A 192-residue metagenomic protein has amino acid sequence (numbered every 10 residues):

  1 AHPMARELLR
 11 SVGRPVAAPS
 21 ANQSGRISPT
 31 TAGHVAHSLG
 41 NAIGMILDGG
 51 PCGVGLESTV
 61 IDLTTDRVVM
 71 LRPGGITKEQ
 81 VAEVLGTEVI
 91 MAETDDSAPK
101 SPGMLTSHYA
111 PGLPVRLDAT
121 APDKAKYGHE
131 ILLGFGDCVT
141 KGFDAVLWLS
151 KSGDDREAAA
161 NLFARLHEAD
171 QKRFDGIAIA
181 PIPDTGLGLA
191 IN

Functional and structural regions predicted by a protein language model:
A1-N192: Active-site-adjacent structural elements in enzyme catalytic cores
